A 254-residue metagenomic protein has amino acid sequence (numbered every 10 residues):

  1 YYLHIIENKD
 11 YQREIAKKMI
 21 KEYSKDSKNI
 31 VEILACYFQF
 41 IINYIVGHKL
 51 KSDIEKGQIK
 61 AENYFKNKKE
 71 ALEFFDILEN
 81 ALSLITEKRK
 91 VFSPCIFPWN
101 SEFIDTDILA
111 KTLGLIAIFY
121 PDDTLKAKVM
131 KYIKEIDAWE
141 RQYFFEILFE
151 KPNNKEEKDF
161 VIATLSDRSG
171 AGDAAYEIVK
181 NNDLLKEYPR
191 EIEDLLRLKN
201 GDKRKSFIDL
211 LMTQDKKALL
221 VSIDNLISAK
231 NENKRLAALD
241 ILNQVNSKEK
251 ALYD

Functional and structural regions predicted by a protein language model:
Y1-E7, C36, F97-F103, I108-F119 (+7 more regions): Structural detector for internal amphipathic alpha-helices that build alpha-solenoid repeat scaffolds
Y1-P94: Non-catalytic protein-protein interaction scaffold segments in large eukaryotic complex-forming proteins
Y2, Q12-K18, F75-E79, R89-I96 (+5 more regions): Amphipathic alpha-helical scaffolding segments comprising HEAT/armadillo-like alpha-solenoid repeats
E7, Q12-E14, E22, E32 (+16 more regions): Glutamate identity and glutamate-enriched acidic tracts
Y11-E14, K28-I33, I45, K66-D76 (+7 more regions): Residues within HEAT/ARM-like alpha-solenoid scaffolds
K21, A237-I241, D254: Extended, regular secondary-structure scaffolds
S24-S27, S52, S83, S93 (+7 more regions): Generic serine detector
F40, Q58-A61, N225-S228, E232 (+1 more regions): Charged, low-complexity intrinsically disordered regions
